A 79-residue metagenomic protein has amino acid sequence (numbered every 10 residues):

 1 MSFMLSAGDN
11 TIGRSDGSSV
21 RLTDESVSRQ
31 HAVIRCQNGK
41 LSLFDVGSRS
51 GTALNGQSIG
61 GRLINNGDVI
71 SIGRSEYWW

Functional and structural regions predicted by a protein language model:
M1-E76: Forkhead-associated
